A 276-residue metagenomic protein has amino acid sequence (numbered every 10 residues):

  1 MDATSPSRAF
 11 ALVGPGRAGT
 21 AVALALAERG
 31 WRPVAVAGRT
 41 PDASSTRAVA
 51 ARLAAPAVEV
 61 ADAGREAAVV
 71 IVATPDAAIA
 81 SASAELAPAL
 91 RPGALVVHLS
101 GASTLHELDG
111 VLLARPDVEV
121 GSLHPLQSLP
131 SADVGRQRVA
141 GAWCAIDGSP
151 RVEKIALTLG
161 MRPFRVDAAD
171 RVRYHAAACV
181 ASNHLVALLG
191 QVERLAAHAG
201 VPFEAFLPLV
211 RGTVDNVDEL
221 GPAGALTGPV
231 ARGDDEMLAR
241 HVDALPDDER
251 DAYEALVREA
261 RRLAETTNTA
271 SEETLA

Functional and structural regions predicted by a protein language model:
M1-A61: NAD(P)+-binding Rossmann beta1-loop-alpha1 motif at the extreme N-terminus of oxidoreductases
D2, E204-A276: NAD(P)-dependent Rossmann-like dehydrogenase/reductase catalytic/cofactor-binding core
P6-A9, G93, G141: Phosphate-coordination loops involved in phosphoryl transfer and adenosine-cofactor binding
F10-L12, V72, I146: Hydrophobic Val/Ile/Leu positions in short beta-strands of Rossmann-like dinucleotide-binding domains
A35-G38, V96-H98, W143-G148, A260: Short, hydrophobic beta-strand segments that form beta-sheet elements in well-ordered domains
P41-R47, T104-E107, R151-V152: Short, charged/polar "capping" segments at the starts of alpha-helices and the immediately preceding loops
A48-R52, V111-E119, A132-E219: Internal alpha-helical scaffold of NAD(P)-dependent oxidoreductase catalytic cores
A51-G135: Rossmann-like NAD(P)(H) cofactor-binding subdomain of soluble oxidoreductases
